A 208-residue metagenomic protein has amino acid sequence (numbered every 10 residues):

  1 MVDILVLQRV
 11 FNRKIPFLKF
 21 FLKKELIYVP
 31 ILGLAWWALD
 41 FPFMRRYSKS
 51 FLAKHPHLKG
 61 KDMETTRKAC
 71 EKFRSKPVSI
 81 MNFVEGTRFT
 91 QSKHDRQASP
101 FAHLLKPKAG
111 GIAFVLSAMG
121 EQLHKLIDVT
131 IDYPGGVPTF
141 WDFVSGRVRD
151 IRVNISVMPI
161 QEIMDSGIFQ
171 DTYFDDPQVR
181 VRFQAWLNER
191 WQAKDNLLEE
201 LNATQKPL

Functional and structural regions predicted by a protein language model:
M1-P56: Catalytic core of membrane glycerolipid acyltransferases/transacylases, capturing the structured, soluble-facing
V6, T65, G111-F114: Well-ordered alpha-helical segments embedded in enzymatic catalytic cores
V10-F11, K72-F73, A118-M119, R190: Hydrophobic helix-cap positions at the C-terminus of alpha-helices in RecA-like/P-loop ATPase nucleotide-binding cores
K14-I15, E64, G146: Extended interaction regions within the primary functional domain
I27-F43, Y47-K49, R74-F169: A cross-family acyltransferase "interaction/gating" segment
H57-K61, P100-H103: Alpha-helix N-cap and loop-to-helix initiation/capping positions
L58-E71: A Trp-anchored, charged/polar loop motif used as the substrate-binding/catalytic surface of acyl/ester-handling
G167-L208: Accessory terminal regions of nucleic-acid processing enzymes
